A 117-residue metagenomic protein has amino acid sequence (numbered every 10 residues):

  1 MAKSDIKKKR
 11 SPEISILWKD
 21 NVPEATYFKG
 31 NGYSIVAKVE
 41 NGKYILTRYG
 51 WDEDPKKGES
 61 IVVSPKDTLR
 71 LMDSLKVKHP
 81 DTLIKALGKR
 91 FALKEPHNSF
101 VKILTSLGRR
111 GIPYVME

Functional and structural regions predicted by a protein language model:
A2-F28: Negatively charged, low-complexity tracts enriched in Asp/Glu with abundant Ser/Thr
D5, K9-S11, E40, K78-P80: Residue-level detector of intrinsically disordered/flexible regions characterized by low predicted structural confidence
K7, S15-L17, L46, K85 (+1 more regions): Residues marking helix boundaries in flexible regions
I14-I16, I35-A37, Y44-L46, I61-V63: Hydrophobic beta-strand residues in large extracellular and virion-surface proteins
D20-Y44: Amphipathic, interaction-prone secondary-structure segments
K29-N31, T47-P55: Short, solvent-exposed aromatic-acidic interface loops
K57-E117: Mixed-charge, Lys/Arg-enriched low-complexity segments
